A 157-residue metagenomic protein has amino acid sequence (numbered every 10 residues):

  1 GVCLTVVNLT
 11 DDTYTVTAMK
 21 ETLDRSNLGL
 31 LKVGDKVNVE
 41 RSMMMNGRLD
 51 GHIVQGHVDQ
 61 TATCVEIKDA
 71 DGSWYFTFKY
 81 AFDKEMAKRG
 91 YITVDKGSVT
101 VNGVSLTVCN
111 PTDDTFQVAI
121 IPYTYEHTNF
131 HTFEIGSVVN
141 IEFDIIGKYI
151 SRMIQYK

Functional and structural regions predicted by a protein language model:
G1-K157: Conserved loop->alpha-helix
